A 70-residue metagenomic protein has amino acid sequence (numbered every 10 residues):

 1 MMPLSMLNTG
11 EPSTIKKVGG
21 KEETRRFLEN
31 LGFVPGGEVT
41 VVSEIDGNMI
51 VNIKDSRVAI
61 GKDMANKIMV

Functional and structural regions predicted by a protein language model:
M1-V70: Compact, glycine-rich, soluble single-domain proteins
